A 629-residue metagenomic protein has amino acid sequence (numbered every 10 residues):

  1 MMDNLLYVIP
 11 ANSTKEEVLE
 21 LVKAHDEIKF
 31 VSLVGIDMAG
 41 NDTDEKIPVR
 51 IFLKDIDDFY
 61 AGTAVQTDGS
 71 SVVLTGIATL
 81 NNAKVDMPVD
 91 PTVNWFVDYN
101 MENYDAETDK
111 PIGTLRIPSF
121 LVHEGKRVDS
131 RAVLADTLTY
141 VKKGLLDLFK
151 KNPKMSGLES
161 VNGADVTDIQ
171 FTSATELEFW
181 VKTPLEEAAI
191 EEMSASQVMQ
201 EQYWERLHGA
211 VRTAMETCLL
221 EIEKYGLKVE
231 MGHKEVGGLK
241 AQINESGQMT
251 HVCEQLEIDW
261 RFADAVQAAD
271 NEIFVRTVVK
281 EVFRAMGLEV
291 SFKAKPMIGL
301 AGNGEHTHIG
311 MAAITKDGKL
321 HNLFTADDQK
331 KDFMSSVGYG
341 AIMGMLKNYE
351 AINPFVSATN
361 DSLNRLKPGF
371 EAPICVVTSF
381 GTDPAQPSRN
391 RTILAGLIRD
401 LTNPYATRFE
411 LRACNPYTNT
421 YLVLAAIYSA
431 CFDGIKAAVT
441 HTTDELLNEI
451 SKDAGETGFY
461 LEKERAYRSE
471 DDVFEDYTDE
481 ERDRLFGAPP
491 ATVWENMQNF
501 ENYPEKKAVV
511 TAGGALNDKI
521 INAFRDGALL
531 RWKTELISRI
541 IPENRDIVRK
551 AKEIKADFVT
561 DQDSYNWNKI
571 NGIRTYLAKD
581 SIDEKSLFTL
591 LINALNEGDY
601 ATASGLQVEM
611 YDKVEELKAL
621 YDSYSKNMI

Functional and structural regions predicted by a protein language model:
M1-K234, G238, A263-T277, L422-V423 (+2 more regions): ATP/Mg2+-dependent ligation/transfer catalytic cores
I36-A39, V161-N162, T175-W180, E235-Q242 (+5 more regions): A glycine-rich phosphate-binding loop feature that marks nucleotide/adenosyl-phosphate handling sites
G62, M193, Q197-E201, E205-H208 (+2 more regions): Loop-rich catalytic cores of soluble enzymes, especially ATP-dependent carboxylate-amine ligases and other
M101-T114, Q170-S173, G247-V252, A385-P387 (+2 more regions): Short glycine/proline-enriched loop/turn "hinge" motifs that connect secondary-structure elements and lie
L146, K150, L220-L227, R284-L288 (+3 more regions): Generic secondary-structure signature for well-ordered alpha-helical cores
K151-F171, K228-K234, E289-K295, I352-N360 (+1 more regions): Flexible, glycine/charged-enriched surface loops at secondary-structure junctions
V236, I243-Q255: A short mid-domain helix/strand-loop element embedded in enzyme catalytic domains that forms or borders the active-site
F355-M497: C-terminal catalytic subdomain
